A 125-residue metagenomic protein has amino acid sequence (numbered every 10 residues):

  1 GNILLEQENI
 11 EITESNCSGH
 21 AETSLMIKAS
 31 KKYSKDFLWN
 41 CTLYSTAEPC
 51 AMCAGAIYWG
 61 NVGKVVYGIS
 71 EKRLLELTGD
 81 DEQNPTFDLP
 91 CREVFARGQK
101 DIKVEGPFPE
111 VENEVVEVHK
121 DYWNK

Functional and structural regions predicted by a protein language model:
L4-Q7: A structural microfeature
I10-T13: A short acidic/small-residue loop/turn micro-motif
S15-N16, E105: A generic helix-loop boundary/linker signal
C17-M52: Short HxH-centered metal-ligating active-site micro-motif
A56-K125: Zinc-dependent deaminase
